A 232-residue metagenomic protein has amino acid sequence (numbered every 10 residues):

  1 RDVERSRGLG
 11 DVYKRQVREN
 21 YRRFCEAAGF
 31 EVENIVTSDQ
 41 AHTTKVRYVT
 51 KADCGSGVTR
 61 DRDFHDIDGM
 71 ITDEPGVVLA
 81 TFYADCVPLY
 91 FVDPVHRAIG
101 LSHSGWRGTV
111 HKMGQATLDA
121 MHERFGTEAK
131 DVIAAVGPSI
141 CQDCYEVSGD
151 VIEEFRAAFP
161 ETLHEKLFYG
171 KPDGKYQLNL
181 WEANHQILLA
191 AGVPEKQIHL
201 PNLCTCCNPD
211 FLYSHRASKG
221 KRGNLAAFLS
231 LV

Functional and structural regions predicted by a protein language model:
R1, G10-V232: Active-site microenvironment for binding and transforming phosphate-containing groups
